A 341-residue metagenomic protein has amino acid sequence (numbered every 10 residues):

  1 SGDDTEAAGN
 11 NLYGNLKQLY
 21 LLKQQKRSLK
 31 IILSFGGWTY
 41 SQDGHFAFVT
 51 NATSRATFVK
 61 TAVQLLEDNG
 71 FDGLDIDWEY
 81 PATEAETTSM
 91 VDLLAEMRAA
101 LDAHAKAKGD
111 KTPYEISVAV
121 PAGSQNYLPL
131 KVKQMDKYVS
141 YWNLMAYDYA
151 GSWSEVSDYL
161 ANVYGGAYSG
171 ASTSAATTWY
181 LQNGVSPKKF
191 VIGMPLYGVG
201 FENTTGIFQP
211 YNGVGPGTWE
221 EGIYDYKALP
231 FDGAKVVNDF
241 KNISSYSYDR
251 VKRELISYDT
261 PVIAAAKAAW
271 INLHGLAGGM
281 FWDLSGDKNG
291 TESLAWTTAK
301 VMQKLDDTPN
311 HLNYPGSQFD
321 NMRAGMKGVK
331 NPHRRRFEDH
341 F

Functional and structural regions predicted by a protein language model:
S1-A8, E79-L229: Substrate-binding surface in catalytic domains of secreted glycosidases
S1-L66, S293-P315, F319-P332, F337-F341: Glycan-recognition patch characteristic of GH18 chitinases/ENGases and related GlcNAc/peptidoglycan-binding proteins
L19-S28, L66-G70, K133-K137, G151 (+1 more regions): Acidic (Asp/Glu)-rich catalytic clusters
L33, I76, M97, W142 (+3 more regions): Conserved, mostly hydrophobic/aromatic
G36, G73-P81: Mobile, glycine-rich extracellular loop/lid and propeptide segments that shape or gate substrate/ligand access
T50-D68, S124-M135, T173, T177 (+1 more regions): Short, acidic/polar
D72, S140, A277: Receiver (REC) domain switch/active-site residues of two-component response regulators
G217-L276: Hydrophobic, secondary-structure "cap" segments at the distal end of domains
